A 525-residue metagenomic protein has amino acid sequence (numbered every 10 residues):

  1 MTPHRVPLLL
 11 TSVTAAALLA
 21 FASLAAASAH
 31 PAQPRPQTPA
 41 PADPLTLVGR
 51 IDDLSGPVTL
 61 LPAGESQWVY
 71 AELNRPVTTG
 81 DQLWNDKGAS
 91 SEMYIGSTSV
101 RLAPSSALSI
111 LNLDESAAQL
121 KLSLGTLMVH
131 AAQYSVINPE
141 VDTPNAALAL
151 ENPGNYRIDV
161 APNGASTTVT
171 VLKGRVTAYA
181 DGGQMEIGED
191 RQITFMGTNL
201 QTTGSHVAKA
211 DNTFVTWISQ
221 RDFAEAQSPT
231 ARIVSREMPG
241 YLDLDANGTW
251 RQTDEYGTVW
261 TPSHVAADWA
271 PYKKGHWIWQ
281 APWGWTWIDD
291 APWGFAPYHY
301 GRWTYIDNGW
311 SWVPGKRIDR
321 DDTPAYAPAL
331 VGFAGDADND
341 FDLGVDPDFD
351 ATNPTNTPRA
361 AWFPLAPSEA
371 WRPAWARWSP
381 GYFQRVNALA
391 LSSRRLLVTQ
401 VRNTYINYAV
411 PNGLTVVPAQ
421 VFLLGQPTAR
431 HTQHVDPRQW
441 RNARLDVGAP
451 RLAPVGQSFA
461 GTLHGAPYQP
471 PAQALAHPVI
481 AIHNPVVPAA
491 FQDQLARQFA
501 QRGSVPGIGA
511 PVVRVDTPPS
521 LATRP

Functional and structural regions predicted by a protein language model:
T2-T14: Bacterial N-terminal signal peptides that target proteins for export
T11-S23: Bacterial N-terminal signal peptides
L24-S28: Sec/Tat signal peptide C-region and signal peptidase I cleavage site
A29-T177, G182-I193, R221, Q227-P229 (+1 more regions): Flexible, surface-exposed loop/linker segments and immediately adjacent secondary-structure boundaries
P57, S90, R175, N247 (+2 more regions): Conserved beta-strand and immediately adjacent loop positions that scaffold enzyme active sites
A71, G96, N112-L113, A131 (+6 more regions): A short, polar/proline- and glycine-enriched secondary-structure boundary/capping micro-motif
T194-H264, P271, I278-P525: Low-complexity, repeat-rich tail regions
